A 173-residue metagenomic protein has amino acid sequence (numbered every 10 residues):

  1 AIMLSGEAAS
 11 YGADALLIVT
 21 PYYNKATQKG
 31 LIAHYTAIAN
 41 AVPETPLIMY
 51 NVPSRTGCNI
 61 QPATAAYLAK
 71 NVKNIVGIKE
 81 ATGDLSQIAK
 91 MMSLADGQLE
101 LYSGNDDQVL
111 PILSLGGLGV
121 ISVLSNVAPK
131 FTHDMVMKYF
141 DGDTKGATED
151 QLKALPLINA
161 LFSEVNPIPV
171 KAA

Functional and structural regions predicted by a protein language model:
A1-N59, Y67, I75: Active-site beta->alpha loop and helix N-cap motifs at the rims of alpha/beta catalytic domains
I2, I32, L85, D106 (+1 more regions): Glycine-rich phosphate-binding loop at the start of an alpha helix
A39-P43, R55-F162: Catalytic alpha/beta core domains of metabolic enzymes, predominantly
